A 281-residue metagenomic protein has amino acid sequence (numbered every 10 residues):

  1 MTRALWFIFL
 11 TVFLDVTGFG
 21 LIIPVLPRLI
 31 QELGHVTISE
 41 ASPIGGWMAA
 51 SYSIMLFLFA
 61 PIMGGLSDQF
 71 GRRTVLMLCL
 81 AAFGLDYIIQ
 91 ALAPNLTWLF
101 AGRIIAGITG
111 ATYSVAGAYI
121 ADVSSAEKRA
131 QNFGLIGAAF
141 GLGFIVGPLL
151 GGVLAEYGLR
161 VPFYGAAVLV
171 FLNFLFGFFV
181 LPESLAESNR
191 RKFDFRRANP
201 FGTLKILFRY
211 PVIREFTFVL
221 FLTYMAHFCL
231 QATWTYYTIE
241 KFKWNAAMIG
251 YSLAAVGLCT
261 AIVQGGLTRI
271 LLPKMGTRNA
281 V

Functional and structural regions predicted by a protein language model:
T2-E32, Y210-C229: Pair of pore-lining "gating" transmembrane helices in MFS-fold secondary transporters
V25-S42, T233-M248: Short amphipathic helix-loop junctions that connect adjacent transmembrane helices in Major Facilitator Superfamily/SLC
W47-M63, A254-Q264: Central cavity-lining transmembrane alpha-helices of secondary-active solute carriers, predominantly the Major
F57-L96: Conserved MFS/SLC helix-loop-helix module at the cytosolic interface between two early adjacent transmembrane helices
F59-G71, V263-T277: Helix-to-loop junctions at the C-terminal end of transmembrane segments in multipass secondary transporters
G102-G141: Cytoplasmic helix-loop-helix junction between adjacent transmembrane helices in 12-TM secondary transporters
A139-F179: Helix-loop-helix hairpin linking two adjacent transmembrane segments in secondary transporters
P182-F218: Juxtamembrane intracellular "pre-TM" segments in multi-pass secondary transporters
